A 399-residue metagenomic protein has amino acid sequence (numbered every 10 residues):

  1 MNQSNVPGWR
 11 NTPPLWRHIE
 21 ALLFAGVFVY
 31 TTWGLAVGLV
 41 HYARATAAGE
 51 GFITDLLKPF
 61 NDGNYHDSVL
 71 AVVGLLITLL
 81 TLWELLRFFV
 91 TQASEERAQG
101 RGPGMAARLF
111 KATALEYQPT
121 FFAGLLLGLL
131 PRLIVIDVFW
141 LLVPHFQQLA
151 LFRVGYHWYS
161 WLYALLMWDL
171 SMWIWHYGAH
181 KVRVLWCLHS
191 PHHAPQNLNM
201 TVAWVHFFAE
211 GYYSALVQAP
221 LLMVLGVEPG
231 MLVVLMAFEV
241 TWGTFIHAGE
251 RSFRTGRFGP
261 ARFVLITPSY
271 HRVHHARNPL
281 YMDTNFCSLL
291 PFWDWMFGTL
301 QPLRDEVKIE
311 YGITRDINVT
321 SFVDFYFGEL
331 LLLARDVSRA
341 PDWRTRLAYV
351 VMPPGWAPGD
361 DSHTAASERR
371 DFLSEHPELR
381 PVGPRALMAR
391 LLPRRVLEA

Functional and structural regions predicted by a protein language model:
M1-N61, Y65, A194-V202, F245-A399: Cytosolic/stromal cytosol-facing helical appendages immediately following the last transmembrane segment
R10-P14, F60-N64, G104, R108 (+5 more regions): Membrane-helix interfacial "entry" motifs
A25-V37, N64-H145, S160-W173: Specific transmembrane helices
Q118-I313: Membrane-embedded catalytic scaffold of the fatty acid hydroxylase/desaturase
